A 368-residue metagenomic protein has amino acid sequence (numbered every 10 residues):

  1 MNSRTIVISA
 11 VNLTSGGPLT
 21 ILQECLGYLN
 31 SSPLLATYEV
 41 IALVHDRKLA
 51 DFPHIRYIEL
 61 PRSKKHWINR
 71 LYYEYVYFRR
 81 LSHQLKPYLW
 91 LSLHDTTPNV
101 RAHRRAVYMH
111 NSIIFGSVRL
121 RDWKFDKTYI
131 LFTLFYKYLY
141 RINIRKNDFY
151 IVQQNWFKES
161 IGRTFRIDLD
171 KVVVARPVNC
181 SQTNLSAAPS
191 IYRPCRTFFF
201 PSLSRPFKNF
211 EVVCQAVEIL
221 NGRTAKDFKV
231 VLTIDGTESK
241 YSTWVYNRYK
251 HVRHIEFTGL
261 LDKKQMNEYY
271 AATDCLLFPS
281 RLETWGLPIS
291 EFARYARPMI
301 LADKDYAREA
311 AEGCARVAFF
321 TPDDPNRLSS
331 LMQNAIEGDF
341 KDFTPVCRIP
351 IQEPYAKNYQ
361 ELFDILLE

Functional and structural regions predicted by a protein language model:
V7-I8, I191-K208, C214-V217, V231: Conserved donor-binding/catalytic core segment of Leloir-type glycosyltransferases
G16-G27, R205-I219: A conserved mid-protein helix/loop that constitutes part of the nucleotide-sugar donor-binding site
L43-D46, K229-T243, G259: Glycosyltransferase donor-sugar binding loop
R56, T243-N267: Nucleotide-activated donor-binding/catalytic signature segment of Leloir-type glycosyltransferases, i.e., the conserved
R80, Y129-Y150: Membrane-proximal helix-turn-helix segments that form the acceptor-binding/catalytic region of lipid-linked
R145-R163, I167-N184: Donor nucleotide-sugar binding/catalytic pocket of nucleotide-sugar-dependent glycosyltransferases
R281: Aromatic "clamp/platform" in nucleotide-sugar-dependent glycosyltransferases that forms part of the donor/acceptor
V317-N326, N334-D339: Conserved acidic donor-binding segment of nucleotide-sugar-dependent glycosyltransferases
